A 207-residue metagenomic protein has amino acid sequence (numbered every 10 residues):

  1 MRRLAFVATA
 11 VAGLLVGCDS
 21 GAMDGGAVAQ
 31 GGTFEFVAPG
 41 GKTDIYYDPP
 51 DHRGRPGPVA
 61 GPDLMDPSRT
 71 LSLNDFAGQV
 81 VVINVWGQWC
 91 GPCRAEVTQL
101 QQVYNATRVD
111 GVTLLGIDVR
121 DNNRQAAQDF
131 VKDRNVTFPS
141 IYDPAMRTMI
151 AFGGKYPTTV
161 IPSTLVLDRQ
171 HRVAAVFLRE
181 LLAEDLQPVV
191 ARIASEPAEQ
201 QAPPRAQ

Functional and structural regions predicted by a protein language model:
M1-P62, Q201-Q207: N-terminal targeting signals for export/organelle localization
D51, P58-V81: A short beta-strand-turn-helix
G54-P56, F76-G78, V109-V112, Q125 (+2 more regions): Extracytoplasmic
L71-R94, L100, L114: Short active-site neighborhood of thiol/selenol oxidoreductases, capturing the structured segment around
V80, Q101-R108, V190-P197: Sec/Tat-exported extracytoplasmic proteins
R94-R134, P144-A151, Q207: Structural microenvironment flanking redox-active thiols in thiol-disulfide oxidoreductases
D129-T137, D143-Q201, A206-Q207: Thiol/disulfide oxidoreductase modules built on the thioredoxin-like
